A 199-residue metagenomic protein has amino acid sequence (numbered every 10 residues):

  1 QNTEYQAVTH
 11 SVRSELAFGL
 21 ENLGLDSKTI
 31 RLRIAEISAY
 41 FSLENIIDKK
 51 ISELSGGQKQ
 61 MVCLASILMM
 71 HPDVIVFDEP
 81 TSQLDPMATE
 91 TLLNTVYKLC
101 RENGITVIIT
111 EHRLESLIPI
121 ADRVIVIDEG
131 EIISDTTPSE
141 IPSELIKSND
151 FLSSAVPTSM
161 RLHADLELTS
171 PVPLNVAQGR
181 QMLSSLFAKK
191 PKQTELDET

Functional and structural regions predicted by a protein language model:
K28-I46: Conserved ABC ATPase "signature" region
K50-L54, Q58: Conserved ABC ATPase signature
L64, L92: Hydrophobic anchor residue at the start of the ABC signature
H71: Conserved catalytic motifs of ABC-family nucleotide-binding domains
I75-D78: Catalytic Walker B motif of ABC-type/P-loop ATPase nucleotide-binding domains
E111-H112: H-loop/switch region of ABC-family ATPase nucleotide-binding domains
I127, E131-E167: Conserved beta-strand-loop-alpha-helix hinge in the C-terminal portion of ABC ATPase nucleotide-binding domains
